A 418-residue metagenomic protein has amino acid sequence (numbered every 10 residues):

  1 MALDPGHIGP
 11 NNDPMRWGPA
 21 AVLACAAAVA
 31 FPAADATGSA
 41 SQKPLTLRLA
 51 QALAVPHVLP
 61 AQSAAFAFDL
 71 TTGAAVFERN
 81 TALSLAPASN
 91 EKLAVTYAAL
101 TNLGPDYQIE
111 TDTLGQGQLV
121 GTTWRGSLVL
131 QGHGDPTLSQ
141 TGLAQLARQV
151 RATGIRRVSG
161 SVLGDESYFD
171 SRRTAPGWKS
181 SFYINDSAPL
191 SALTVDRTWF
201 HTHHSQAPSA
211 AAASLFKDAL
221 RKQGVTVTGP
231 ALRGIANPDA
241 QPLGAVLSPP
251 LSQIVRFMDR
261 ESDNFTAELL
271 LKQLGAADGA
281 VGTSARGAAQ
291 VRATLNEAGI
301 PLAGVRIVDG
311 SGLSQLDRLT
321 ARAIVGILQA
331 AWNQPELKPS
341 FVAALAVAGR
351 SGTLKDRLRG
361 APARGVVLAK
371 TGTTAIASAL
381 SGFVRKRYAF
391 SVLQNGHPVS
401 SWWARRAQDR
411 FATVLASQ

Functional and structural regions predicted by a protein language model:
A26-F31, D35-S84, L146-G154: Beta-lactamase-like hydrolase cores
P60-Q62, N80-A82, A88-E91, G104-Q108 (+9 more regions): Extracytoplasmic
A64-F68, V76-E78, V95, D112-L114 (+6 more regions): Soluble periplasmic/extracytoplasmic beta-strand elements of cell-envelope proteins
G73, P87-P105, V162, L193 (+3 more regions): Active-site SXXK
V76-E78, G275-Q418: Small-residue-rich helix-loop
T101-Q116, G224-L232, K338-V342: Short, well-structured active-site flanking segments
P105, I109-F169, Y183-N185, S191-V195: Active-site-adjacent, His/Asp/Glu-enriched structural segments that form or flank metal-binding and acid/base networks
W199-S340: A small/polar active-site loop signature that marks catalytic segments
